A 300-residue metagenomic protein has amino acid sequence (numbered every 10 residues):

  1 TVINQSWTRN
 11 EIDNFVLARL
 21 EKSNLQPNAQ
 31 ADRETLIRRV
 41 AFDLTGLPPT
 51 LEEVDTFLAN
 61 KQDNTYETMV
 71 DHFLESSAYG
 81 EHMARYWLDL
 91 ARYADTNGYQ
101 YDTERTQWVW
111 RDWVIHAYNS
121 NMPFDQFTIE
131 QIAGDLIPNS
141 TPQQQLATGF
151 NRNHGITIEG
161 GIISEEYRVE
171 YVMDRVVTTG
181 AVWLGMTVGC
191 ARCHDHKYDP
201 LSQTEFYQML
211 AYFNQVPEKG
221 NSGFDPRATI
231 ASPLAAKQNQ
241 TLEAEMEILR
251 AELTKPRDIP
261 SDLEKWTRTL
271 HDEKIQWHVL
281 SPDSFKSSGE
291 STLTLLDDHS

Functional and structural regions predicted by a protein language model:
T1-A236: Short, structured secondary-structure elements that scaffold catalytic or ligand/cofactor-binding regions
L88, A133, P138, F213 (+4 more regions): Intrinsic-disorder/low-complexity regions
E218, A228-A236, Q240, W277 (+2 more regions): Generic preference for hydrophobic/aromatic residues in regular secondary structure cores
A231-L270: Long, non-membrane, amphipathic alpha-helices that form coiled-coils
D262-S300: Disordered, acidic Ser/Thr/Pro-rich linker "stalks" and the adjacent N-terminal cap of the next globular domain
